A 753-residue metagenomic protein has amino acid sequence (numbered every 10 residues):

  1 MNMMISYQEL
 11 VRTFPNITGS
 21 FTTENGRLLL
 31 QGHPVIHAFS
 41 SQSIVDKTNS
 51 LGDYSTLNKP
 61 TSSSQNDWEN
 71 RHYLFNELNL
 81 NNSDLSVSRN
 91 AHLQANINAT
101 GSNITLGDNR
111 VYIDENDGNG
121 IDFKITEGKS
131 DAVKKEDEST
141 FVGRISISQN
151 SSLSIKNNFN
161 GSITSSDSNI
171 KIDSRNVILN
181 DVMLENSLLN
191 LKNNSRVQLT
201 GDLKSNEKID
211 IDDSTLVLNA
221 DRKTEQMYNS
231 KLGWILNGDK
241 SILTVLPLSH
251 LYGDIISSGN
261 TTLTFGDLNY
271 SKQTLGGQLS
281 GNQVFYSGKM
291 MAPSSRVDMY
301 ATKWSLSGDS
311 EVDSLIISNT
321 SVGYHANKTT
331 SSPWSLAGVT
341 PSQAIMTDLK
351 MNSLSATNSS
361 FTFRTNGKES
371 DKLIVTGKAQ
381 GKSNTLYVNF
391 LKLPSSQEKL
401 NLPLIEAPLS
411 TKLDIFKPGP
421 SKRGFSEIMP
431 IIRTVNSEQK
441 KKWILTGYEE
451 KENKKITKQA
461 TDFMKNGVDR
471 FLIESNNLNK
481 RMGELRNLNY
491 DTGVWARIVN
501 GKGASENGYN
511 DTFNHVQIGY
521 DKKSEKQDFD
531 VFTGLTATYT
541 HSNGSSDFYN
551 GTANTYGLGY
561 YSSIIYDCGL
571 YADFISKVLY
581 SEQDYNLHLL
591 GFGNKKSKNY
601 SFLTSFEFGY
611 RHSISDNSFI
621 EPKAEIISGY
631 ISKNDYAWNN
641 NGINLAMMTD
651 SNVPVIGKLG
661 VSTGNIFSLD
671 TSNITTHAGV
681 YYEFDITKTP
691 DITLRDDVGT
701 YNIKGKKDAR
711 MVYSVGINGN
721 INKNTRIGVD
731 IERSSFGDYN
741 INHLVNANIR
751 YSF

Functional and structural regions predicted by a protein language model:
I17, L29-N79, D84, S88-T100 (+13 more regions): Extracellular beta-strand/beta-solenoid scaffold signature
R144, S162, D254, T362 (+9 more regions): Residue-level detector of the transmembrane beta-barrel scaffold of outer-membrane proteins
E185-N186, D202-L402, P408: Extracellular beta-strand/loop-rich repeat segments of large surface/secreted proteins
L268, T357, T362-S370, K382 (+1 more regions): Outer-membrane translocation/initiation segment of Type V secreted surface proteins
E450-D616, I620, I731-E732, G737-Y739 (+1 more regions): Outer membrane beta-barrel translocator domains of Type V secretion systems
K458-F463, D547-N554, Y580-K598, S632-V653 (+1 more regions): Solvent-exposed, glycine/polar-rich loop segments of beta-barrel outer-membrane systems
I518, L558-Y560, T604-F608, A624 (+3 more regions): Membrane-embedded beta-strands of outer-membrane beta-barrel proteins, especially the hydrophobic/small aromatic
A646-F753: Outer membrane beta-barrel transmembrane domains
